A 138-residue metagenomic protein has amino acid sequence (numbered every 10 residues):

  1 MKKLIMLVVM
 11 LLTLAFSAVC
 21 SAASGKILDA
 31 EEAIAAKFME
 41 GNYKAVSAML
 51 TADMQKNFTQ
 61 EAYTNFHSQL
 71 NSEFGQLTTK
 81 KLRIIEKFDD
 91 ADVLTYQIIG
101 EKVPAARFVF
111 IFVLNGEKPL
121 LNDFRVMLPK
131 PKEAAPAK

Functional and structural regions predicted by a protein language model:
M1-I5: Positively charged n-region of N-terminal signal peptides that target proteins for export
L7-S17: Bacterial N-terminal signal peptides
S17-E40: Short, low-complexity N-terminal intrinsically disordered segments enriched in polar/charged residues
C20-A23, T59, Y63, E117: Intrinsic-disorder-associated interaction segments
L28-D29, A33, K44-A91: Short solvent-exposed beta->alpha transition segments
I84-K138: Exposed beta-sheet edge and beta->alpha loop/turn motif
